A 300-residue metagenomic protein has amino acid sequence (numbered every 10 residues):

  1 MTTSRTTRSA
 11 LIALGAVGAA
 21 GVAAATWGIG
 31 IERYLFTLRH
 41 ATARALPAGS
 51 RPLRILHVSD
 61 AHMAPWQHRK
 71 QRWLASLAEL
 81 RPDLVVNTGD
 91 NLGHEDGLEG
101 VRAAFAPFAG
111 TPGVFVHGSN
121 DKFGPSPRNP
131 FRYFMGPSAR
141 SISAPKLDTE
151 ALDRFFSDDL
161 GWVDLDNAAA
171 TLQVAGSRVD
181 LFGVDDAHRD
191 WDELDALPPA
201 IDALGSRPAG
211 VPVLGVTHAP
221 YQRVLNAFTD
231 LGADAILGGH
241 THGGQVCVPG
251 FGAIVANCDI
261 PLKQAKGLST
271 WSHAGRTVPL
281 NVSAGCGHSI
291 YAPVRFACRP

Functional and structural regions predicted by a protein language model:
M1-V17: Membrane-penetrating hydrophobic segments
L14, A20-A104: N-terminal active-site segment of His-dependent metallophosphoesterases
R44-L56, W162-V163, A169-L181, P208-P212 (+1 more regions): Beta-strand-turn-beta hairpins that frame and shape the catalytic cleft of phosphate-ester-processing enzymes
P52-Q71, N91-H94, F123-S141, D190-E193 (+2 more regions): Acidic/histidine-rich helix-loop elements that form or flank divalent-metal/phosphate-binding sites at the catalytic
H57-S59, L84-D90, G113-S119, L165-N167 (+3 more regions): Active-site neighborhood of phospho(di)ester-bond hydrolases with catalytic His/Asp-centered motifs
R69-Q173: Core catalytic region of metal-dependent phosphoesterases/phosphodiesterases, especially metallo-beta-lactamase-like
R128-W162, A168, V174-T217, R223-N226 (+1 more regions): Binuclear metal-dependent hydrolase catalytic cores centered on His/Asp/Glu-rich metal-binding motifs
P220-R299: Conserved beta-sheet core of the metallophosphoesterase superfamily
